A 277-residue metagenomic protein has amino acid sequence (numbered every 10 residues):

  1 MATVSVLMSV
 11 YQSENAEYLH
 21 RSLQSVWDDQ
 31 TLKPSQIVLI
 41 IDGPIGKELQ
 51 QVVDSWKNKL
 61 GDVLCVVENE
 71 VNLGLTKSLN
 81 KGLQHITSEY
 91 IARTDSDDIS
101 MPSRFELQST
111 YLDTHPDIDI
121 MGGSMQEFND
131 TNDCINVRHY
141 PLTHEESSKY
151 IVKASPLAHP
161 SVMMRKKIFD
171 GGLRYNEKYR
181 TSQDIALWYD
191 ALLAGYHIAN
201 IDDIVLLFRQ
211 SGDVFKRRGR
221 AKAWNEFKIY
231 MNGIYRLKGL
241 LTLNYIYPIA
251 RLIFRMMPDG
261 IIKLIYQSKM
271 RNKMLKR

Functional and structural regions predicted by a protein language model:
V6-S9, P141-R220: Conserved nucleotide-sugar donor-binding catalytic segment
E14-Q30, L49-Q51: Short, well-formed alpha-helical segments that are part of the catalytic scaffolds of diverse glycosyltransferases
P34-P44, C65-N69, S96: Short beta-strand/loop segment that forms part of the nucleotide-sugar
I45-S55, I99, S103: Acidic helix N-cap motif at the loop->helix transition within catalytic regions of sugar-transfer enzymes
N69-I86, L107: Glycine-rich, basic loop-to-helix element that forms the pyrophosphate-binding segment of sugar-nucleotide handling
I91: Short aromatic/hydrophobic "clamp" motif used to bind/position activated sugar donors
D95-I99, S124: The conserved acidic donor/metal-binding loop of glycosyltransferases
S103-I135: Conserved donor NDP-sugar-binding/catalytic core segment of glycosyltransferases
